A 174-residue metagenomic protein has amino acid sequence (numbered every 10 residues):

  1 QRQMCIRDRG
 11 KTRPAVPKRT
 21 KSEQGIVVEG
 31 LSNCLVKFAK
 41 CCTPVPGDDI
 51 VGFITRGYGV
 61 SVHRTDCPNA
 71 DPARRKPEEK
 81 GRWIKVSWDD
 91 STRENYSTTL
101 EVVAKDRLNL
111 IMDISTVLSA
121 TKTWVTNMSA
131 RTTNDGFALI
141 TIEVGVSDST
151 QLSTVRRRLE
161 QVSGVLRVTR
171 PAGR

Functional and structural regions predicted by a protein language model:
Q1-I6: Short, small-residue-biased leader/transition segments that mark boundaries at the very start of proteins
G10-R13: Flexible, glycine-rich loop/tail regions that form catalytic "lids" or insertion modules at the edges of active sites
A15-R19, E23-E29, S61-P68, D90-E94 (+2 more regions): Generic detector of short, locally flexible boundary/turn motifs and exposed helical patches
V16-V36, K40-T55, R64: Segments forming glycine/polar-rich beta-alpha architectures that bind adenosine-containing cofactors
Q24-V27, C34, P46, Y58 (+5 more regions): Helical mechanochemical/support elements of P-loop NTPase systems and associated helical scaffolds
V28, K40, T55-V60, L100-A104 (+1 more regions): Hydrophobic alpha-helical scaffolding
T43-T99: C-terminal, non-catalytic macromolecule-binding modules
K80-R174: A conserved regulatory-domain signal marking ACT and ACT-like small-molecule sensing domains and adjacent regulatory
